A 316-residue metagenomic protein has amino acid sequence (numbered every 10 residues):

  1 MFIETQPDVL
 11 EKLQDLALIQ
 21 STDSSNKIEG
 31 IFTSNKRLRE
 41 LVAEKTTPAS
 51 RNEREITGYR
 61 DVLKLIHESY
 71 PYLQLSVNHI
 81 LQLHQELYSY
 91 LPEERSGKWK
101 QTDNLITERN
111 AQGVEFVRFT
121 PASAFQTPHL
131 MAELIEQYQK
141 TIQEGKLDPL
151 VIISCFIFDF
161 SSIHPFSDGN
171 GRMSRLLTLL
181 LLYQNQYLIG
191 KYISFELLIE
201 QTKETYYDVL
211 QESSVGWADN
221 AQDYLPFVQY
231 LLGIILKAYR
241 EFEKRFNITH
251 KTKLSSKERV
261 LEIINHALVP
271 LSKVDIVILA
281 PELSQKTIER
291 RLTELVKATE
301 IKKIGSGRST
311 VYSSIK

Functional and structural regions predicted by a protein language model:
M1-K316: FIC/Doc superfamily catalytic core
